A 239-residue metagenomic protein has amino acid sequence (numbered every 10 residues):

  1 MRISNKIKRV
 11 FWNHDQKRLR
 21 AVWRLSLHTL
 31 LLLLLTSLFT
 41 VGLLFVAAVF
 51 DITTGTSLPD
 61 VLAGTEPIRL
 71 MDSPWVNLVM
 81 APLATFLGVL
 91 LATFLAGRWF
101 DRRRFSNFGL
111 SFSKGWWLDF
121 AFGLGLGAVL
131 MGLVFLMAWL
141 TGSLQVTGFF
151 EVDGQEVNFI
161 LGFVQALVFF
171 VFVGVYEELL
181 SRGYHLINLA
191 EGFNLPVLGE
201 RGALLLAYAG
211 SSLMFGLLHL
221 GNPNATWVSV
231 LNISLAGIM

Functional and structural regions predicted by a protein language model:
M1-F105, G109-F112, W116: N-terminal, membrane-interfacial amphipathic/helix-forming hydrophobic leader that caps and precedes the first
V22-L30, V79-M80, F120-G125, I160-V164 (+2 more regions): Hydrophobic alpha-helical transmembrane segments
L32-L43, A81, T85-T93, L126 (+7 more regions): Alpha-helical transmembrane segments of multipass membrane proteins
M131, R201-L220, I233-S234: Small-polar-interrupted transmembrane alpha-helices in polytopic inner-membrane proteins
S143-G154: Membrane-interface helix termini and inter-helical loops of multi-pass transporters
F172, L218-W227: Membrane-interface helix caps and helix-loop-helix hairpins in membrane proteins
Y176-G210: Membrane-interface helix/loop boundary segments of multi-pass membrane proteins
A225-M239: Functionally important transmembrane alpha-helices
